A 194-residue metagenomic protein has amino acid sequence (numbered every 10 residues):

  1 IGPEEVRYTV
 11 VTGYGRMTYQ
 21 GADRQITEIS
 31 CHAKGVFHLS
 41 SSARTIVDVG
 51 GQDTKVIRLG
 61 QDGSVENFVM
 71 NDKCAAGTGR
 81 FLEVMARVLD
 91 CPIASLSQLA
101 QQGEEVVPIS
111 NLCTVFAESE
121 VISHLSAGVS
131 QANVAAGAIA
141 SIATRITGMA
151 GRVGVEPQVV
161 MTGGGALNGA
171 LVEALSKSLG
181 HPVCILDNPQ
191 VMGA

Functional and structural regions predicted by a protein language model:
I1-I29, E173-C184: N-terminal glycine/serine-rich phosphate-binding loop of ATP-dependent small-molecule kinases, especially carbohydrate
I1-R7, I146-P157: Phosphate/pyrophosphate-binding loops at sites that engage ATP/ADP/AMP, CoA/4′-phosphopantetheine, polyphosphate
Y14-G15, A150, V155-S178, L186-M192: Glycine-rich phosphate-binding loops at beta-strand->alpha-helix junctions
Y14-G50, K55-D62, T147, G151: Conserved phosphate-binding catalytic cores of ATP/NTP-utilizing and phosphoryl-transfer enzymes
R24-A33, V47-G51, V69-G77, A136-I139 (+2 more regions): Active-site nucleophile and cofactor-binding loops and adjacent substrate-binding regions of central metabolic enzymes
D62-E105, Q190: Glycine-rich phosphate-binding loop plus the immediately following alpha-helix
A117-A150, P189-M192: Adenine-nucleotide phosphate-binding core of ATP-dependent small-molecule kinases
